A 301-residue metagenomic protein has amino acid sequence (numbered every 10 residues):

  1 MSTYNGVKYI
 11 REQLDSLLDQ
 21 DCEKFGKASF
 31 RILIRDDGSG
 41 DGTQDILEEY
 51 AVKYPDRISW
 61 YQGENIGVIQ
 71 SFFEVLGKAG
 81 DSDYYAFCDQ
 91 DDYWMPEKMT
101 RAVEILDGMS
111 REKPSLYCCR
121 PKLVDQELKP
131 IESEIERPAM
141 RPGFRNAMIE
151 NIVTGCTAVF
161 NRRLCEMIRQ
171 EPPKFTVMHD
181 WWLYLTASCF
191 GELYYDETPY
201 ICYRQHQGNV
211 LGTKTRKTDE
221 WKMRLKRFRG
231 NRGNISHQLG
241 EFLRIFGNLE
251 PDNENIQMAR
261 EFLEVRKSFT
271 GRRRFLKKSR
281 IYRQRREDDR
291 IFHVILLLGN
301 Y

Functional and structural regions predicted by a protein language model:
M1-T215: Nucleotide-sugar donor-binding/catalytic module of glycosyltransferases that assemble extracellular/cell-envelope
T176, R204-Y301: C-terminal subregions of glycosyltransferases and related glycan-biosynthesis enzymes
